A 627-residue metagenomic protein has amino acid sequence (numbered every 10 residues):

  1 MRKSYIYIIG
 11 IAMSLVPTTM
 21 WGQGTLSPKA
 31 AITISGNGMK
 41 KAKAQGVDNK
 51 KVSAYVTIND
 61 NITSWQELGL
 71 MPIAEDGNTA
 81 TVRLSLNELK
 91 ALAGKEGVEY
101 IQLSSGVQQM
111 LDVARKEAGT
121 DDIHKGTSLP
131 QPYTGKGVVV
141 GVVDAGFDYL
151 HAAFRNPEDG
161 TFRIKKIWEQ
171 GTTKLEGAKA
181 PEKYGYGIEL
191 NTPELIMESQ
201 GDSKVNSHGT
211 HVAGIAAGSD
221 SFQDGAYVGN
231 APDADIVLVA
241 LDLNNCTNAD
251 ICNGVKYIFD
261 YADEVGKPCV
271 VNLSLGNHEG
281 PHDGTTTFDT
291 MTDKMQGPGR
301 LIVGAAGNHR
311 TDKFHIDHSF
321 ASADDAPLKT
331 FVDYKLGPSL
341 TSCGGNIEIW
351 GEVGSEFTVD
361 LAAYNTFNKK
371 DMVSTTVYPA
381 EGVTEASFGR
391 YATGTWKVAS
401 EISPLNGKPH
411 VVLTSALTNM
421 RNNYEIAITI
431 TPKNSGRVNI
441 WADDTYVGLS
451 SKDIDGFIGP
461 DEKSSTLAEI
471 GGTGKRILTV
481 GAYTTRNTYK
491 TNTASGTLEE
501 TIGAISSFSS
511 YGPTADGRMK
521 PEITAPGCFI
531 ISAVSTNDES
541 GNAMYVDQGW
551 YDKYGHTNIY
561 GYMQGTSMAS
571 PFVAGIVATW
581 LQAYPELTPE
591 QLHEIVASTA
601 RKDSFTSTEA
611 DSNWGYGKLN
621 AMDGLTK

Functional and structural regions predicted by a protein language model:
M1-I8: Bacterial N-terminal signal peptides that target proteins for export
Y7, L15-Q131, V139, A152 (+4 more regions): Autoinhibitory N-terminal propeptides
K41-Q45, E264-N277, P281-G284, M295-N308 (+2 more regions): C-terminal subdomain of the subtilisin-like protease fold in secreted/lumenal serine endopeptidases
D48-K51, M295-P298, D312-S355, K618-K627: Secreted peptidase-domain scaffold signal
T127-D250, G266, G297-L301, K313-F314 (+7 more regions): Subtilisin-like serine protease catalytic core
F147-T210, V265, N365-G448, D455-G459 (+2 more regions): Active-site core segment of subtilase-fold serine proteases
A213-A216, V237-L243, K256-V270, G345-G351 (+4 more regions): Hydrolase catalytic cores
A234, A240, F259-D283, A305-A306 (+3 more regions): Short acidic, glycine-rich surface-loop motifs adjacent to enzyme active sites
